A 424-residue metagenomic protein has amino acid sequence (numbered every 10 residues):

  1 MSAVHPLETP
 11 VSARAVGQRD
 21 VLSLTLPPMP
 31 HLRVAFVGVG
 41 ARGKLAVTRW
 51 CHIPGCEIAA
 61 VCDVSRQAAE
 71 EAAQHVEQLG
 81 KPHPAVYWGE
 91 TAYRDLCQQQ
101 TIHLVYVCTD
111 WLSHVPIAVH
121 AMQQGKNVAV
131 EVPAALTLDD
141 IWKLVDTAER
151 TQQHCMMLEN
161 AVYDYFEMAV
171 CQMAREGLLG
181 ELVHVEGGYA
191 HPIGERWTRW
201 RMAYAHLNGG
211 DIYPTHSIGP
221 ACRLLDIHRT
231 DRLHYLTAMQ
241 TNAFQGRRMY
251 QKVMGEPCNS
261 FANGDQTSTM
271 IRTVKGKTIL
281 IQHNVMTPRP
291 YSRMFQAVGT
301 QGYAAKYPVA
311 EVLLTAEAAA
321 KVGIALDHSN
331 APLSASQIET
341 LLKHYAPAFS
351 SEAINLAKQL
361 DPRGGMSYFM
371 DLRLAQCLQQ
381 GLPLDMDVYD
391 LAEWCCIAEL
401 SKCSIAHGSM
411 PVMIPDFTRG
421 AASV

Functional and structural regions predicted by a protein language model:
S2-L79: N-terminal Rossmann-like dinucleotide-binding module
A3-L22, L45, P290-V298, A305-K306 (+1 more regions): C-terminal helical cap and adjacent loop that interface with cofactors, partners, or active-site loops
A72-K81, K143, T147-T151: Short, conserved SAM-binding/catalytic segment of Class I S-adenosyl-L-methionine-dependent methyltransferases
P84-H103: A structured beta-alpha segment of the ubiquitous adenosine-cofactor-binding alpha/beta core
H103-L104, D110-W111, V115-Y163, G177: Beta-strand-loop-alpha-helix segment that lines the small-molecule cofactor/substrate pocket of alpha/beta enzymes
T151-M156, A161-F261: Predominantly a Rossmann-like dinucleotide-binding segment in NAD(P)-dependent oxidoreductases
T269-K275, A297-G299: Active-site beta-strand termini and strand-to-loop segments that position acidic
I281-Y291: Glycine-rich phosphate/pyrophosphate-binding beta-alpha loops
